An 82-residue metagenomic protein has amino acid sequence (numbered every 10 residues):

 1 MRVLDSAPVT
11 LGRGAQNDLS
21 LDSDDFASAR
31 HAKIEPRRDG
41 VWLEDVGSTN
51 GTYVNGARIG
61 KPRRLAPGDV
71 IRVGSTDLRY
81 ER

Functional and structural regions predicted by a protein language model:
V3-R82: Forkhead-associated
